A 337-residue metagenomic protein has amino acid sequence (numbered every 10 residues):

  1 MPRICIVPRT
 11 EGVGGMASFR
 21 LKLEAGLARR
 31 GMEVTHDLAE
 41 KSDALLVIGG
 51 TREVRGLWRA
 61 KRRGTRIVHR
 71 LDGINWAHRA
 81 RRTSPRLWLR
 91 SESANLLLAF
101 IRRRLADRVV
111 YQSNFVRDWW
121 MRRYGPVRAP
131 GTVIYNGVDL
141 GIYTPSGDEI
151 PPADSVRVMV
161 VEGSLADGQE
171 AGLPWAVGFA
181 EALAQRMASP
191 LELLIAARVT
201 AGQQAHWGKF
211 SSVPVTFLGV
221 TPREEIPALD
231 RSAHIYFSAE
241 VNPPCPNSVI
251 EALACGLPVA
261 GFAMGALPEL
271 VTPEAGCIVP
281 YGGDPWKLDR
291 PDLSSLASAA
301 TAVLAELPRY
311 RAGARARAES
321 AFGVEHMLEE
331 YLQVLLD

Functional and structural regions predicted by a protein language model:
I101-P130, V138, I142, A205: A short, active-site helix/loop in glycosyltransferases that binds the activated sugar's phosphate group
E149-E181, L194: Conserved donor-binding/catalytic core segment of Leloir-type glycosyltransferases
Q204-P227: Nucleotide-activated donor-binding/catalytic signature segment of Leloir-type glycosyltransferases, i.e., the conserved
A228-A233: Short alpha-helical donor nucleotide-sugar binding micro-motif in glycosyltransferases
V241: Aromatic "clamp/platform" in nucleotide-sugar-dependent glycosyltransferases that forms part of the donor/acceptor
P246-A254, V259, A266-L270: A short, glycine- and acidic-residue-rich donor-binding loop in the catalytic cores of nucleotide-sugar-dependent
P268-A302: Change "using UDP/GDP/dTDP sugars" to "using nucleotide sugars
P291-S295, A305-L335: A charged, aromatic-enriched C-terminal amphipathic alpha-helix characteristic of glycosyltransferases across folds
